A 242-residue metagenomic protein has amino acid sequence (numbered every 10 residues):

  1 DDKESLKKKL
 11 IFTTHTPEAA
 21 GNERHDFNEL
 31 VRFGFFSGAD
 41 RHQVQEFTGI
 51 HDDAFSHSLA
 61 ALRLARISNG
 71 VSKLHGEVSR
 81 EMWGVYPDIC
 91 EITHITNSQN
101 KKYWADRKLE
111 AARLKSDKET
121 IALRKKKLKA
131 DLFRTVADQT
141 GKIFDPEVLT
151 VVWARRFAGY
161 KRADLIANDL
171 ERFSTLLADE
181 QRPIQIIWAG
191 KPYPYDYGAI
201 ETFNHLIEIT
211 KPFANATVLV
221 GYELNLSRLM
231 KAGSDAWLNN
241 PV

Functional and structural regions predicted by a protein language model:
D1-V242: Catalytic cores of carbohydrate-active enzymes across secretory and cytosolic contexts
